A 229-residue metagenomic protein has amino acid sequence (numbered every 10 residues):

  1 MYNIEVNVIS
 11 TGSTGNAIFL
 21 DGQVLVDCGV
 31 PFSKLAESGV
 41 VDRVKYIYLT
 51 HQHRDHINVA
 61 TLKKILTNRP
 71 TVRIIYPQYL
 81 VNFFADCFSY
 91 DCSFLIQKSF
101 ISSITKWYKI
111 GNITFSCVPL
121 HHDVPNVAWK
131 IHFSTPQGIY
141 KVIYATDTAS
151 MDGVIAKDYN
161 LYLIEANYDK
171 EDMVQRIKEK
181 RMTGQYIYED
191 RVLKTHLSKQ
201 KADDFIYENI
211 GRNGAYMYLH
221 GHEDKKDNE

Functional and structural regions predicted by a protein language model:
M1-G39, V127-D147, L161: Conserved beta-strand hairpin/beta-sheet module of binuclear metal-dependent hydrolase folds, prominently
S10-T11, Q23, C28-V30, Q52 (+5 more regions): Active-site metal-binding loops of divalent metal-dependent hydrolases
L20, D27, H51, I74 (+5 more regions): Divalent metal-coordination and catalytic microenvironments
V24, K45-Y48, I113, Y140-V142 (+2 more regions): Structural motif
F32-Y79: Active-site metal-binding motif and surrounding structural segment of the metallo-beta-lactamase
N58-N68, F83-F88, K226-E229: Metal-dependent catalytic neighborhoods of phosphoester/phosphodiester hydrolases
P77-I139: Metallo-beta-lactamase
I155-E229: Cap/insert and terminal regions of metallo-dependent hydrolase folds
